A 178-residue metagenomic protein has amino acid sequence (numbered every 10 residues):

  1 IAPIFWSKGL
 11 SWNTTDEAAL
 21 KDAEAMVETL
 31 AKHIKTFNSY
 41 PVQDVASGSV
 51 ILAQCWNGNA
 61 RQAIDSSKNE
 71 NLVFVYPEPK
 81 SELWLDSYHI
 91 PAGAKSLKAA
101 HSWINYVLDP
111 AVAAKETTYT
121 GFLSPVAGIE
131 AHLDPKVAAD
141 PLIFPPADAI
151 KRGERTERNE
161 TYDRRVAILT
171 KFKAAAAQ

Functional and structural regions predicted by a protein language model:
I1, G58-R61, P79-E82, K95 (+1 more regions): Solvent-exposed loop/turn segments at secondary-structure junctions within structured extracellular/periplasmic domains
A2-F5, E24, V42, A46 (+5 more regions): Non-transmembrane alpha-helical segments in soluble domains of secreted/periplasmic/extracellular proteins
A2-P77: Ligand-binding pocket segment of bilobal, Venus flytrap-like solute-binding proteins
F5-G9, W84-S96, K115: A bilobed periplasmic-binding-protein/Venus flytrap-type ligand-binding module shared by bacterial periplasmic
Q43, P146-Q178: Conserved C-terminal helix/tail region of periplasmic/extracytoplasmic solute-binding proteins
E70-E82, P91-A94: Short beta-strand->loop
P91-I150: Mature extracytoplasmic/periplasmic domains
